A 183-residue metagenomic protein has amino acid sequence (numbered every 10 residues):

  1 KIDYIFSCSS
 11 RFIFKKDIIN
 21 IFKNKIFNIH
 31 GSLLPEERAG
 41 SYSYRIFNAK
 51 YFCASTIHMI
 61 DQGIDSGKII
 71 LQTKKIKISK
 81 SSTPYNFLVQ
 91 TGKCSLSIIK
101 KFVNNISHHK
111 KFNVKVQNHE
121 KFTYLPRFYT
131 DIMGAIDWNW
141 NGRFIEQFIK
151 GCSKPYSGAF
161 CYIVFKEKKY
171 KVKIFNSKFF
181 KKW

Functional and structural regions predicted by a protein language model:
K1: A structured beta-alpha segment of the ubiquitous adenosine-cofactor-binding alpha/beta core
Y4-L125: Donor/substrate-binding cores of folate-linked one-carbon enzymes
H119-W183: Internal anion-binding site segments
